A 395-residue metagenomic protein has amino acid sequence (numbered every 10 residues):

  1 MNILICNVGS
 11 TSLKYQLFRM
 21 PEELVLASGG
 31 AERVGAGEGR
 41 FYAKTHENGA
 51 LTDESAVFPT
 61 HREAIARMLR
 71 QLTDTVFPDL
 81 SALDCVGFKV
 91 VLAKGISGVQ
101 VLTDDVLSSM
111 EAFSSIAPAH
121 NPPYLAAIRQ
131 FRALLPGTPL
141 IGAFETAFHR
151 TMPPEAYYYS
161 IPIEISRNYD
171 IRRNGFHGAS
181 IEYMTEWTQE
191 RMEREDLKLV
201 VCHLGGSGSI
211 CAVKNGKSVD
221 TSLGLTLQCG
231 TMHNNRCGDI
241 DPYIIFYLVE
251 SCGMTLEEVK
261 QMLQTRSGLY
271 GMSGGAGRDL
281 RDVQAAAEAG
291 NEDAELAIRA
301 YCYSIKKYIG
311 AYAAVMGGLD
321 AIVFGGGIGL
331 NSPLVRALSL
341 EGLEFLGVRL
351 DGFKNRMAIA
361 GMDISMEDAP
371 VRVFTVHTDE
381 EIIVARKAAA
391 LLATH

Functional and structural regions predicted by a protein language model:
I3, S12-P59: Short glycine-rich, Thr/Ser-proximal phosphate-binding strand/loop in the N-terminal lobe of ATP-dependent enzymes
L72-H120, P139-I141, A147-Y157: Short beta-strand-loop/turn "lid" adjacent to the catalytic site in phosphate-handling enzymes
F148-S251: Glycine-rich phosphate-binding loop of actin/hexokinase-like ATP-binding domains
M184-W187, R191, L296-G317: Phosphate/ATP-binding catalytic cores across multiple sugar-kinase/actin-like superfamilies, primarily ASKHA
G205, D320-G342: Glycine-rich phosphate-binding loops at beta-strand->alpha-helix junctions
C252-A297: A mobile "lid/hinge" subdomain adjacent to the ATP/sugar-phosphate binding pocket shared across diverse ATP-dependent
P333, A337-E380: Conserved phosphate-binding/catalytic loops in two-lobed NTP-binding clefts
